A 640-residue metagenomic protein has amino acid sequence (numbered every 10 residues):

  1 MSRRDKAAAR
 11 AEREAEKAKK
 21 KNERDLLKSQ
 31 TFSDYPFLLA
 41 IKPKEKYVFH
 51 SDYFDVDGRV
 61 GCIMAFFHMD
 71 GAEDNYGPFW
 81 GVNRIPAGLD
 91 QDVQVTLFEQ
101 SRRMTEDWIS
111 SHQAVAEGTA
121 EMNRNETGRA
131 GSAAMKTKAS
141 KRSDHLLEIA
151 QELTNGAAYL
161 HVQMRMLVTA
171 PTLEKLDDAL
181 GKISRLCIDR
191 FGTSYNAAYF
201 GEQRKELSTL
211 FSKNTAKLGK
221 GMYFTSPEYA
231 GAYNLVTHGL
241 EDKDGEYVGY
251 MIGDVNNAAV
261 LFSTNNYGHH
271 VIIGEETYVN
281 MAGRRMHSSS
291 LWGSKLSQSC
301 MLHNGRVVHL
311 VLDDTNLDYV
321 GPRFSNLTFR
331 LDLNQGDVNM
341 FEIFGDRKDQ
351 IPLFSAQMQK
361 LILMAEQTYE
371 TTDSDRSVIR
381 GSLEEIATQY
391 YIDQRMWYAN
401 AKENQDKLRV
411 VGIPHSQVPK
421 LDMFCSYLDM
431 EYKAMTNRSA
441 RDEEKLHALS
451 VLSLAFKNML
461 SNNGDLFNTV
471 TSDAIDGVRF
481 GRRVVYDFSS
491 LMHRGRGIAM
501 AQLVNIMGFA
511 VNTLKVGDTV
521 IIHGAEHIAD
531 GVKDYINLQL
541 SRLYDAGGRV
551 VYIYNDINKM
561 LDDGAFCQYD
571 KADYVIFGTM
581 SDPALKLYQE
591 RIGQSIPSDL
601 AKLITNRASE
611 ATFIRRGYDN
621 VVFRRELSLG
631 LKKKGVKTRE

Functional and structural regions predicted by a protein language model:
M1-P227: Extended, folded cores of ATP/NTP-driven motor/assembly subunits in large transport and secretion machines
S2, M104-D107, Q203-V260, L312 (+3 more regions): P-loop NTPase motor domains
V93-Q100, G192-K205, F329-Q335, D518-H523 (+2 more regions): A generic structural motif
N123-T127, N256-A259, T264-Y278, S288-S299 (+5 more regions): Conserved P-loop NTPase motor cores
N155-A170, H269, G481-D487, D518-T519: Glycine-rich, often proline-containing surface loops adjacent to acidic residues and nearby aromatics that form
H270, L353-Y398, M560-E640: P-loop NTPase motor core of the ASCE superfamily
V279-G381, A387: Conserved catalytic alpha/beta cores of large enzymes that bind or transform nucleotide phosphates and polynucleotides
P322-R323, I475-V478, C567-D570: Short, conserved catalytic or adaptor-binding loops enriched in Gly and charged residues
